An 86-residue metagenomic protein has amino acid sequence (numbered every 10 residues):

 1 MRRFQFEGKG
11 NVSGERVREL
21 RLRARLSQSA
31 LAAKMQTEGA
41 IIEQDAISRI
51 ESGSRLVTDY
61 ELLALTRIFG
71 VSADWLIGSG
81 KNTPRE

Functional and structural regions predicted by a protein language model:
M1-A24, D74: A short, Lys/Arg-rich alpha-helix, primarily the initiator
E15, R25-L26, I42, V57-Y60: Residue-level signal for the short linker/turn that defines the boundary of a DNA-recognition helix
V17, R21, L31, I47 (+2 more regions): Hydrophobic packing within well-folded, soluble alpha/beta domains
A24-I50: Short alpha-helical DNA-recognition segment
S27, I41, G70-S72, L76-G78: Hydrophobic/basic alpha-helical segments enriched in Actinobacteria
M35, E51, E61, G80: DNA major-groove recognition helix of helix-turn-helix
S54, T58-W75: DNA major-groove recognition helix of helix-turn-helix/homeodomain DNA-binding modules
K81-E86: Charged, helix-prone or intrinsically disordered regulatory segments positioned adjacent to compact structured domains
